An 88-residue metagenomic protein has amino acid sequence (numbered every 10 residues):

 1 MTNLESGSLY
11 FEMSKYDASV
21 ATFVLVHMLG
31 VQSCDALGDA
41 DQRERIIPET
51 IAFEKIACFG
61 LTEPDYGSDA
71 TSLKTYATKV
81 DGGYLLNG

Functional and structural regions predicted by a protein language model:
M1-N87: Glycine-rich flavin
